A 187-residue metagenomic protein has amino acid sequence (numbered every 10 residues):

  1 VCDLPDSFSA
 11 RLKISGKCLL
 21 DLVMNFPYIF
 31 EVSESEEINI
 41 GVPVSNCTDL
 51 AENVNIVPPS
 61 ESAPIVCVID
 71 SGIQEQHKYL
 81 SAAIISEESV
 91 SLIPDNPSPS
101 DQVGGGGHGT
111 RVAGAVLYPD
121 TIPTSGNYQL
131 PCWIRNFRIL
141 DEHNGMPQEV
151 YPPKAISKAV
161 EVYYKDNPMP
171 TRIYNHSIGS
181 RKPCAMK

Functional and structural regions predicted by a protein language model:
V1-V57: Autoinhibitory propeptides
D6, N25-F26, S60-A63, Q129-P131 (+1 more regions): Short, well-ordered loop/turn elements at secondary-structure boundaries
R11, C67-V68, N175: Structured core elements
I14-C18, E36, D70-I73, R138-D141 (+1 more regions): Short, flexible loop/turn elements at secondary-structure junctions
K17, D141-K187: Substrate-binding/access-modulating region of protease and related hydrolase catalytic domains
N25-Y28, S35, G72, A115 (+2 more regions): Generic, well-ordered alpha-helical scaffold segments in large soluble proteins
P27-S33, A82-S89, N136, K154-K158: Amphipathic alpha-helical scaffolding segments
I56-E88, S98-Y151, A185: Subtilisin-like serine protease catalytic core
